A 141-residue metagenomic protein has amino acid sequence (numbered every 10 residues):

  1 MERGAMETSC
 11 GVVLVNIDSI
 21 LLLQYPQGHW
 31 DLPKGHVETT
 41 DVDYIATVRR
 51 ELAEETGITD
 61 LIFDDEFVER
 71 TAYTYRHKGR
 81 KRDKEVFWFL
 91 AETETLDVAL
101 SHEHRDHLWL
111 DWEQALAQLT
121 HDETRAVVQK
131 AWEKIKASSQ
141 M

Functional and structural regions predicted by a protein language model:
M1-P33: N-terminal strand-loop-strand
T8-C10, D18, K84-F87, R105: Change "...and in nucleic-acid phosphodiester-cleaving endonucleases..." to "...and in nucleic-acid processing enzymes
D31, D83, W109: Short aromatic/basic micro-patch
L32-V68: The catalytic Nudix box helix
V37, T93, V98, W112: Hydrophobic pocket-lining residues within nucleotide cofactor-binding pockets
G57-L96: Active-site segment of metal-dependent pyrophosphate-handling enzymes, primarily the Nudix hydrolase catalytic core
W88, A99-A131: NUDIX/MutT-family hydrolases
A137-M141: Short, basic, low-complexity termini and linkers enriched in Ser/Thr/Gly/Pro that act as targeting/leader peptides
